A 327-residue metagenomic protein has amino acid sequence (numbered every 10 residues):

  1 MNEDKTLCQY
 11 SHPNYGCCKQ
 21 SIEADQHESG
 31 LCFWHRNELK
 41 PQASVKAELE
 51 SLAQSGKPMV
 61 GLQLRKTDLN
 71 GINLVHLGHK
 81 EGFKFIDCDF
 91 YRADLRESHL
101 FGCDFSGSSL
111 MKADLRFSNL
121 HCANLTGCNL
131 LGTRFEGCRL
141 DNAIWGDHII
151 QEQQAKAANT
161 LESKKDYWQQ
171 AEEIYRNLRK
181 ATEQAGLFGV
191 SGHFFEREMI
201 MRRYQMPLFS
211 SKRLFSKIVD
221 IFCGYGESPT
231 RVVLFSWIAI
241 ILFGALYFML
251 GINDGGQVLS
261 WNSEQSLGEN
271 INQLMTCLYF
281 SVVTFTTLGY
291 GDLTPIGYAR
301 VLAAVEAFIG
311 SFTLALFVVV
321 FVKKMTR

Functional and structural regions predicted by a protein language model:
N2-S29, R36-F194, R202: Tandem repeat scaffolds
E152, Q205, F285-L288: A short secondary-structure junction motif
H193-E196, D220, A303: Short amphipathic alpha-helical coupling elements at transmembrane boundaries
F195-R213: Short, charged cytosolic
L208-G251: Transmembrane alpha-helical segments and their cytosolic interface motifs in multi-pass membrane proteins
W237-C277: Outer-pore turret/helix-boundary of cation channels
E264-Q265, E269-R327: Pore domain of cation channels
